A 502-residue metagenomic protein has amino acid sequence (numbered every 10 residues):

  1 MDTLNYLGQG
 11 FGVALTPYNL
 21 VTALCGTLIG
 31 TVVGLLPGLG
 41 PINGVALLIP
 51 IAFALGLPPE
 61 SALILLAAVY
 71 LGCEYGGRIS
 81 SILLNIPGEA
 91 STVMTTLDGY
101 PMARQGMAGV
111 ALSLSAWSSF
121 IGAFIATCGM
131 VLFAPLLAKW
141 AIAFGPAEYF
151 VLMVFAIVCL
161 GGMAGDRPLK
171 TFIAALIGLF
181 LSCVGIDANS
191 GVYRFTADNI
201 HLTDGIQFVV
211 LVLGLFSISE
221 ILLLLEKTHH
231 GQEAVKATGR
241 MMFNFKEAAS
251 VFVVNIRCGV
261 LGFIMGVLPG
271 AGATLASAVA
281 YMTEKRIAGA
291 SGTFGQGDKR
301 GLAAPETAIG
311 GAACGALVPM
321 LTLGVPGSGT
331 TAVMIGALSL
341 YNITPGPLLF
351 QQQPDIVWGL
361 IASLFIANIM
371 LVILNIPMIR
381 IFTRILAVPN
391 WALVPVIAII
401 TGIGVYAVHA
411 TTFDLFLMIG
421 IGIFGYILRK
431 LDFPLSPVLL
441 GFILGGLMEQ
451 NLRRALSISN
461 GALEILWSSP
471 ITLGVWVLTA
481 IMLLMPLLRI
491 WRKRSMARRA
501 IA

Functional and structural regions predicted by a protein language model:
M1-E60, P135, K139-I142, Y193-D298 (+7 more regions): Helix-loop-helix hairpins and the membrane-proximal interhelical loops of multi-pass alpha-helical transport proteins
T27-P41, G72-N85, L160-G165, V260-P269 (+3 more regions): Transmembrane alpha-helix interface/packing and boundary motifs in multi-pass membrane proteins, characterized by
V33-N43, I82-V93, I125-G129, M265-L275 (+4 more regions): Short helix-coil transition sites and intra-membrane helix breaks within transmembrane domains of multi-pass
P41-I51, L66, S81-P101, L132 (+7 more regions): Re-entrant/interfacial helical elements at transmembrane boundaries that shape and gate the permeation pathway
P59-I64, P101-S118, G289-L302, G329-A332 (+1 more regions): Membrane-interface alpha-helices at helix entry/exit sites of multi-pass transporters
Y70-I82, G88, D298-L323, G327 (+1 more regions): A structural-propensity feature for long, helix-poor, extended segments
L71-G76, W117-G129, L137, L181 (+2 more regions): Membrane-embedded alpha-helical segments of transport systems, primarily multispan ion/solute transporters
S113-H229, L340-R494: Membrane-embedded alpha-helical modules
